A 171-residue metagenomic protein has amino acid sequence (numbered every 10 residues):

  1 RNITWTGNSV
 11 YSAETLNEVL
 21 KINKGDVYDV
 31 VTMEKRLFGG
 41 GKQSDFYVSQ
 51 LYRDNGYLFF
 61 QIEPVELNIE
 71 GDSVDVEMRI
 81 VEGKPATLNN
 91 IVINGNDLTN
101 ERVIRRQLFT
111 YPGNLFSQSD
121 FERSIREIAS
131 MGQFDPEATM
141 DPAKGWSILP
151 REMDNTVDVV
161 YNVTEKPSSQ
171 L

Functional and structural regions predicted by a protein language model:
R1-L171: Periplasmic polypeptide-binding modules associated with outer-membrane biogenesis and secretion
